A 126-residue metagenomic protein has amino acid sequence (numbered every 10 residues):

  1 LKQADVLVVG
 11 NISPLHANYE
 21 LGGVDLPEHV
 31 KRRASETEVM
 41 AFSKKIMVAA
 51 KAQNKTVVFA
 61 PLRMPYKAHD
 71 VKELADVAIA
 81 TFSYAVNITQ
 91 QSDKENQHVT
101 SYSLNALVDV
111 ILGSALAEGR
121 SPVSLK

Functional and structural regions predicted by a protein language model:
L1-K126: C-terminal non-catalytic regions of proteins with extracellular/luminal or membrane-system context
